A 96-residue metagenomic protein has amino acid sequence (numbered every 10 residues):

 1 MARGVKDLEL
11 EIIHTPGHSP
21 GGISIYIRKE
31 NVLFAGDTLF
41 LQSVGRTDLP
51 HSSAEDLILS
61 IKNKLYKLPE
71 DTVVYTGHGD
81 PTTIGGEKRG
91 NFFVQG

Functional and structural regions predicted by a protein language model:
A2, E9-H14, S19-G96: Metallo-beta-lactamase
